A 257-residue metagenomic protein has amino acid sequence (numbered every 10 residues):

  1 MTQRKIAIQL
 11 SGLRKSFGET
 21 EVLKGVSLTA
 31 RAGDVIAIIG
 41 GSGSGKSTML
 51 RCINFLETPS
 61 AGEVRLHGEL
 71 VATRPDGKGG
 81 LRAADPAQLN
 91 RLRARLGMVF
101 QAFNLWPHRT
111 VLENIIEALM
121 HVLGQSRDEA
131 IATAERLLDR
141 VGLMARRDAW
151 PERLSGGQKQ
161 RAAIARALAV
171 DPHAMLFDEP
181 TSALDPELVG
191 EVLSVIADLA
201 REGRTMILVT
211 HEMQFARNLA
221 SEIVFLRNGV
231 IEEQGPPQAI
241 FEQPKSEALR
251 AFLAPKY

Functional and structural regions predicted by a protein language model:
I39-G41: The feature captures the beta-strand-to-loop junction immediately N-terminal to the Walker
G62-G77: Conserved ABC transporter NBD signature motif
A149-E152, V170, E202: Conserved signature/switch motifs of ABC ATPase nucleotide-binding domains
M175-D178: Catalytic Walker B motif of ABC-type/P-loop ATPase nucleotide-binding domains
Q234-G235: ABC ATPase "signature
